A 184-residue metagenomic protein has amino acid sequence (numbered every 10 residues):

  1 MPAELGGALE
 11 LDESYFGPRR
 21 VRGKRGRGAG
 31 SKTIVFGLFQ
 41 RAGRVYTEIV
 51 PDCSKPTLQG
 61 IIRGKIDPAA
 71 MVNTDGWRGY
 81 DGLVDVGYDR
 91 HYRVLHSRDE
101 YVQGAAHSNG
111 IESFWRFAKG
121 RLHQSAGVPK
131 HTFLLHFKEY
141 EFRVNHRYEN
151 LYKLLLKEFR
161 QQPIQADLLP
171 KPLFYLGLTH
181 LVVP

Functional and structural regions predicted by a protein language model:
M1-P184: Residue-level recognition of single "structural anchor" positions that define or cap local secondary structure
